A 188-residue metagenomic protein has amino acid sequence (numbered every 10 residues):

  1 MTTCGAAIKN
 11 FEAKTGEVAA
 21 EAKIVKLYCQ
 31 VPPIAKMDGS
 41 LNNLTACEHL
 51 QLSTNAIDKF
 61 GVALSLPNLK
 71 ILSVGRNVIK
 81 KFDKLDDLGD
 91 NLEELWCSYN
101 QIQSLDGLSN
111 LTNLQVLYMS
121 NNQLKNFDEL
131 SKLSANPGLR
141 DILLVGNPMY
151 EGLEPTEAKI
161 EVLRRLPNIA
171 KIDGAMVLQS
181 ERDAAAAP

Functional and structural regions predicted by a protein language model:
M1-L64, N68-K80, D87-E94, A135 (+1 more regions): The feature captures the LRR N-terminal capping module
I34, F60, F82, S104-L105 (+1 more regions): Short, well-ordered alpha-helical microsegments
E93-Y150: Extended, charged alpha-helical interaction scaffolds
